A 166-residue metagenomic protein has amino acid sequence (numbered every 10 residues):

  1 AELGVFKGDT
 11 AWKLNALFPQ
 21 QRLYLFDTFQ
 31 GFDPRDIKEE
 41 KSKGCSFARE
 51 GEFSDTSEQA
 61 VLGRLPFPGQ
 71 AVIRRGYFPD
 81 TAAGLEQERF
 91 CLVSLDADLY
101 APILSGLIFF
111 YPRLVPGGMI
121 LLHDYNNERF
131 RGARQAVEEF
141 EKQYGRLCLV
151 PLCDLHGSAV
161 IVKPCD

Functional and structural regions predicted by a protein language model:
A1-D166: S-adenosylmethionine/decaboxylated-SAM
